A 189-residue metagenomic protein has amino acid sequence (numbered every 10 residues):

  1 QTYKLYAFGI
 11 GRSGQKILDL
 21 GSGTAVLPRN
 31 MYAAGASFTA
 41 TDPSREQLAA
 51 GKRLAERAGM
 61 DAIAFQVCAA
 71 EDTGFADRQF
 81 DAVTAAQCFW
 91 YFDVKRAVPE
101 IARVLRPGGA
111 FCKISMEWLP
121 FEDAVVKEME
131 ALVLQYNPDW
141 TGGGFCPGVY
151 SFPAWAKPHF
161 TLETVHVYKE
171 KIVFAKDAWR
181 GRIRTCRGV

Functional and structural regions predicted by a protein language model:
Q1-Q15: Conserved alpha-helix/loop element of class I SAM-dependent methyltransferases that forms part of the SAM/SAH-binding
L18, T24-D72: Class I SAM-dependent methyltransferase SAM/SAH-binding core
T73-A82: A short acidic, Gly/Pro-enriched loop at the edge of an enzyme's catalytic core that lines a small-molecule cofactor
Q87: Short catalytic micro-motifs in class I SAM-dependent methyltransferases
F92-E100: A short, conserved alpha-helix within the catalytic core of class I
A102, R106-V173: Conserved catalytic/acceptor-binding region of the Class I
V165-V189: C-terminal helical/coil "lid" or tail adjacent to the Rossmann-like core of SAM-dependent
